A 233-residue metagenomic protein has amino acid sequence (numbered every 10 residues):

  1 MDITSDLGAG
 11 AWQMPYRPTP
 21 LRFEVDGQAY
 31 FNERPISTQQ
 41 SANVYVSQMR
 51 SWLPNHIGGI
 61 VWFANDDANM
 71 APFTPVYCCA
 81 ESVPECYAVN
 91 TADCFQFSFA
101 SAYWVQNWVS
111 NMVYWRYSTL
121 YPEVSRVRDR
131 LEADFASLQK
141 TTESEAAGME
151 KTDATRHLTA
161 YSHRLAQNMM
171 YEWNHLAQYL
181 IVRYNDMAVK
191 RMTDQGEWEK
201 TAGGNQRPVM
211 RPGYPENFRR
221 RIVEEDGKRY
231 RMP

Functional and structural regions predicted by a protein language model:
M1-P233: C-terminus-biased signal that marks the final domain/tail of proteins
